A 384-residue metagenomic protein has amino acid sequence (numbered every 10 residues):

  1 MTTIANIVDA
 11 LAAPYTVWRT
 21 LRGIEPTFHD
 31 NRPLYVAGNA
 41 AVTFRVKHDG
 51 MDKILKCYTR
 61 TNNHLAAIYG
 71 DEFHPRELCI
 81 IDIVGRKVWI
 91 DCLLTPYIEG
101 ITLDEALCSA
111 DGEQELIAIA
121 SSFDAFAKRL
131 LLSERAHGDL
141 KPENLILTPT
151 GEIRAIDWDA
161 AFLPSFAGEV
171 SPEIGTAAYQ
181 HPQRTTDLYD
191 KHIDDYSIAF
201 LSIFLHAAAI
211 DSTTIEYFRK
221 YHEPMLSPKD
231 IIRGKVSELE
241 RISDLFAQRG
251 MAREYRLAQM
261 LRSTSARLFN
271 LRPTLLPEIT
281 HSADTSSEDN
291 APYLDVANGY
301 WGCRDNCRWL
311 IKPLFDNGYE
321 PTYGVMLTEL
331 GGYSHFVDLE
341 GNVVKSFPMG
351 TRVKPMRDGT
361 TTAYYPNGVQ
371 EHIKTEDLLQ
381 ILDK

Functional and structural regions predicted by a protein language model:
M1-L34: Juxta-kinase regulatory segment immediately upstream of eukaryotic protein kinase catalytic domains
N31-P33, N39-G70: ATP-binding glycine-rich loop module of kinase domains
E72-I117: Conserved structural core of kinase catalytic domains
A127, L131-T148: Catalytic-loop of the protein kinase fold
D157-F162: Activation of the activation-loop gatekeeper triad in protein kinase-fold domains
G168-R184: Conserved activation segment of eukaryotic-like protein kinases, specifically the C-terminal portion of the activation
A207-T285: Helical subdomain adjoining the active site within ATP-dependent kinase catalytic cores
A283-K384: Residue-level detector of conserved, function-critical positions
